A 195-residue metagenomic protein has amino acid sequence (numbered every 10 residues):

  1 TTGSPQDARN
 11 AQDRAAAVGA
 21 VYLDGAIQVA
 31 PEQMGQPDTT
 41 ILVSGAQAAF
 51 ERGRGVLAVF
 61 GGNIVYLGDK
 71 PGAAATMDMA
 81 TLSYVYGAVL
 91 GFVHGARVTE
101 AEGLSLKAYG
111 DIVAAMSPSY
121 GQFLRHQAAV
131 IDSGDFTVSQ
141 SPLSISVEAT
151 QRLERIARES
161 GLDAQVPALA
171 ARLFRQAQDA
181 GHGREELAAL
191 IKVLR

Functional and structural regions predicted by a protein language model:
T2-L82: Rossmann-fold dinucleotide-binding core
A73-L169, L173-L194: Helical "substrate-binding/catalytic lid" subdomain of Rossmann-like NAD(P)-dependent dehydrogenases/reductases
